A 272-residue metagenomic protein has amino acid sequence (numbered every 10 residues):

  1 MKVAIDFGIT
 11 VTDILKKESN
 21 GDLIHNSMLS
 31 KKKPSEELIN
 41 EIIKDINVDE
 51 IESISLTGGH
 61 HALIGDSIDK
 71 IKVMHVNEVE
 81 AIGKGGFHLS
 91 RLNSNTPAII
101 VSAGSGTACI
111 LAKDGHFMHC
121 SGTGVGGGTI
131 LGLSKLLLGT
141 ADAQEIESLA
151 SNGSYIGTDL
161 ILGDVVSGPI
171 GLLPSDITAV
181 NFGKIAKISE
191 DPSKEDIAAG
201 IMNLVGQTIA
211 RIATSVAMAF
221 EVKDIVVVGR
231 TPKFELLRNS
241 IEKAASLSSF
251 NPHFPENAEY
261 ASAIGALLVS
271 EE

Functional and structural regions predicted by a protein language model:
M1-L23, T96-D114: Gly/Thr-rich phosphate-binding beta-strand-loop-beta motif of the actin/hexokinase/Hsp70
D6, S55-T57, I100-G106, I110 (+3 more regions): Short beta-strand segments
G21-I51: N-terminal phosphate-binding loop and adjacent alpha-helix
L56-L63, S215-A244, E259: Glycine-rich phosphate-binding loops at beta-strand->alpha-helix junctions
K70, M74-V101, S105-M118, I264-S270: Conserved phosphate-binding catalytic cores of ATP/NTP-utilizing and phosphoryl-transfer enzymes
G83-L89, I130-S134, D142, Q207 (+1 more regions): Glycine-rich phosphate-binding/hydrolytic loop that grips phosphoryl groups
G115-I170: Glycine-rich phosphate-binding loop plus the immediately following alpha-helix
P174-D224, E259: Adenine-nucleotide phosphate-binding core of ATP-dependent small-molecule kinases
